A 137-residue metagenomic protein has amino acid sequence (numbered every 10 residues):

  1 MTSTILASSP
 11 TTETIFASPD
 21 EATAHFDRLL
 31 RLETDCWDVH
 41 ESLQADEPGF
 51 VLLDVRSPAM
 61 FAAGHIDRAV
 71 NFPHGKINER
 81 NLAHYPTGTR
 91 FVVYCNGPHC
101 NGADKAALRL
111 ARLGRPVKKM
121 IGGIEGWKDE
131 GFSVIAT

Functional and structural regions predicted by a protein language model:
M1-L52, R56-A63, T137: Flexible, polar/low-complexity N-terminal or interdomain linker segments that lie immediately upstream of folded
D46-L52, D67-R68, R90, P116: Short active-site oxyanion
F61-D67, W127: Short loop/helix-cap segments at secondary-structure boundaries that form the rim of catalytic
I66-R68, A106-R109, F132-V134: Short, glycine/charged-enriched secondary-structure capping and boundary segments
V70, T87-G88, V134-T137: Short, hinge-like loop/turn segments at secondary-structure boundaries
F72-G75, I121: Short beta->alpha connector loops at strand-helix junctions that form conserved, small/polar/Pro-enriched
K76-N81: Alpha-helical scaffolding within the catalytic cores of extracellular/periplasmic polymer-degrading hydrolases
L82-K128: Catalytic cysteine-centered active loop of the rhodanese-like fold, especially the PTP/DSP P-loop
